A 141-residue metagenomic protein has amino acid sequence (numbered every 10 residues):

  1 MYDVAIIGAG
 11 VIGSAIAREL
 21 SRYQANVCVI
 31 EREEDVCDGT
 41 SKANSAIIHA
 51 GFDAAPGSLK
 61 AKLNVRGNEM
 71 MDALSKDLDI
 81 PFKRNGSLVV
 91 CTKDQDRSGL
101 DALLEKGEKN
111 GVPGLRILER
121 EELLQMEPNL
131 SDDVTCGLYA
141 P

Functional and structural regions predicted by a protein language model:
Y2-V29: N-terminal Rossmann-like FAD-binding beta1-loop-alpha1 element of flavoenzymes
I7, A15, D35-V36, S58: N-terminal transmembrane alpha-helices
S21-A43: Glycine-rich FAD pyrophosphate-binding loop
A46-M126: Dinucleotide-binding Rossmann-like beta1-alpha1 core, especially the glycine-rich loop that anchors the ADP
P128-L130: Acidic-glycine-rich active-site phosphate/pyrophosphate-binding loop
V134-P141: Helical element adjacent to the flavin cofactor pocket in flavoenzyme catalytic cores
